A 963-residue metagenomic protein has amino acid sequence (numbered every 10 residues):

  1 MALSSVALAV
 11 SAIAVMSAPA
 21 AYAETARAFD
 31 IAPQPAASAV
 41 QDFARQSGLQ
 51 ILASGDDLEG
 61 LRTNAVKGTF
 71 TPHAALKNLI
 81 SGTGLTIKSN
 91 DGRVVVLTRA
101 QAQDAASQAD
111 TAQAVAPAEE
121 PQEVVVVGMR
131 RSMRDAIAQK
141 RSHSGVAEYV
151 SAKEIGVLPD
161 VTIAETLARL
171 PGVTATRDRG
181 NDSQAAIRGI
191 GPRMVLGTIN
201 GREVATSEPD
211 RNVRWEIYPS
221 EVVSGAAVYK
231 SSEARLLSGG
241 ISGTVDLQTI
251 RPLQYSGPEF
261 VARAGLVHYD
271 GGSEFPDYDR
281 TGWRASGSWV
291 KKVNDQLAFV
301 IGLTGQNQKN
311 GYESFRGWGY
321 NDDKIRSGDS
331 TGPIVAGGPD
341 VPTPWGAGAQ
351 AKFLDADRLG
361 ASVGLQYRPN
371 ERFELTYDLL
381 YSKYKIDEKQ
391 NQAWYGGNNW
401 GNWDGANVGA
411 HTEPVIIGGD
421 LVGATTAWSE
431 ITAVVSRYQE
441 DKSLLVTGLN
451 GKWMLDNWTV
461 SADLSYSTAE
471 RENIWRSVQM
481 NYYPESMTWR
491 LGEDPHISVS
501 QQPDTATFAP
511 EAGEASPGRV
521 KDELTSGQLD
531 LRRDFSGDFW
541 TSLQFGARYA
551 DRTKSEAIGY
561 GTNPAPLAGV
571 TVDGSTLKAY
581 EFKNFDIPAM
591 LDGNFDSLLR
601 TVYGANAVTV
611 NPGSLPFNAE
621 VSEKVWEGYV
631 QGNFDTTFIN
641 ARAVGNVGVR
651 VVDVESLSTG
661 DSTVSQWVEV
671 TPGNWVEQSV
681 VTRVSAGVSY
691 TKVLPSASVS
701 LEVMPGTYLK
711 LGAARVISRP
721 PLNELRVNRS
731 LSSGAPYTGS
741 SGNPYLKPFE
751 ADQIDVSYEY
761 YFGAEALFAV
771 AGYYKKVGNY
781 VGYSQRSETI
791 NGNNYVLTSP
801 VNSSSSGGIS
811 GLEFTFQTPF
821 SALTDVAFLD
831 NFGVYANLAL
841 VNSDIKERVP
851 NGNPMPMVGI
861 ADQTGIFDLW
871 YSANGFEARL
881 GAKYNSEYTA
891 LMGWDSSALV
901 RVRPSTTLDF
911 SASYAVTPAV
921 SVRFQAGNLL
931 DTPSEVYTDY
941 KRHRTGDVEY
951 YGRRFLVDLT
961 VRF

Functional and structural regions predicted by a protein language model:
V40-D42, Q46-S47, R99-G156, P192: Short, acidic, small-residue-rich periplasmic hinge/interaction motif at the N-terminus of Gram-negative outer-membrane
V95-T98, Q139, A164-E203, K230: Extracytoplasmic beta-strand/coil segments of soluble accessory domains associated with Gram-negative outer-membrane
R202-K230, R280: Short acidic/polar hinge/loop motifs at secondary-structure boundaries that mediate gating or recognition
L236, P252-P258, V293-Q296, R372 (+9 more regions): Short loop/turn motifs that connect adjacent beta-strands in outer-membrane beta-barrel proteins
D277-W400, V415-I416, K442-N450, D456 (+1 more regions): Transmembrane beta-barrel wall of Gram-negative outer-membrane proteins
V435-L444, G613, F617-E623, V688 (+6 more regions): Outer-membrane beta-barrel signature, preferentially recognizing the C-terminal barrel domain of Gram-negative
G772-V777, V781-E788, N793-Y888: Gram-negative outer-membrane beta-barrel transporters
Y884-L891, S913-F963: C-terminal beta-signal and adjacent terminal beta-strands/loops of Gram-negative outer-membrane beta-barrel proteins
